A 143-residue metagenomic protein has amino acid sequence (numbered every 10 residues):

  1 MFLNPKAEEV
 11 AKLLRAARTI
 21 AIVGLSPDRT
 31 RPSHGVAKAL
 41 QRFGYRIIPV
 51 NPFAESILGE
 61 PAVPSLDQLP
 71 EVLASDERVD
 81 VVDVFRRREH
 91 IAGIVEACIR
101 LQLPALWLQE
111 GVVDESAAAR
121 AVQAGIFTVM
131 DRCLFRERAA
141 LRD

Functional and structural regions predicted by a protein language model:
M1-K6, I57-E77, D83-A92: Glycine-rich, highly charged phosphate/nucleotide-binding loops
I20-A21: Conserved beta-strand elements of the Class I
S26-R31, K38-L58: NAD(P)-binding Rossmann-fold cofactor-contacting core
I48-N51, L106-E110: Short internal beta-strands
V82-D83, W107: N-terminal Rossmann-like NAD(P) cofactor-binding module of classical short-chain dehydrogenase/reductase
H90-L106: Rossmann-fold NAD(P) dinucleotide-binding segment
E110-R138: Rossmann-fold NAD(P)-binding glycine/threonine-rich loop
